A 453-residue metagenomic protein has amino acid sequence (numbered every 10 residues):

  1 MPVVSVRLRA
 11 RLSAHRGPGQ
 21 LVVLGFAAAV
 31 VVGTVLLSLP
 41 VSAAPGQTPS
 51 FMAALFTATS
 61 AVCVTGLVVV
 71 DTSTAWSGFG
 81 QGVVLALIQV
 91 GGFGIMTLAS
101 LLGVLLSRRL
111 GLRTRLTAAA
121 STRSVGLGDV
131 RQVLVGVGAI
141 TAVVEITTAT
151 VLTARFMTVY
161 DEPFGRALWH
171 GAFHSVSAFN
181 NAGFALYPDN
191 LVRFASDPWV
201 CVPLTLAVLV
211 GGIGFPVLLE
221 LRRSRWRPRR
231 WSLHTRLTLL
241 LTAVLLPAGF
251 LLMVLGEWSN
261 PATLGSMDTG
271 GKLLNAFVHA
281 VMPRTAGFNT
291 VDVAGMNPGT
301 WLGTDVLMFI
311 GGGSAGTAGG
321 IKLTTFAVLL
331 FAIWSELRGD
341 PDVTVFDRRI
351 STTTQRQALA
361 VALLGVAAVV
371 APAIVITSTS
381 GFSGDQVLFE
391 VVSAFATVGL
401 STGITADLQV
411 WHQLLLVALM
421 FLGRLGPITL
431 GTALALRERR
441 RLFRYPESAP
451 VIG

Functional and structural regions predicted by a protein language model:
M1-G453: Membrane-proximal intracellular helices of multi-pass ion channels
